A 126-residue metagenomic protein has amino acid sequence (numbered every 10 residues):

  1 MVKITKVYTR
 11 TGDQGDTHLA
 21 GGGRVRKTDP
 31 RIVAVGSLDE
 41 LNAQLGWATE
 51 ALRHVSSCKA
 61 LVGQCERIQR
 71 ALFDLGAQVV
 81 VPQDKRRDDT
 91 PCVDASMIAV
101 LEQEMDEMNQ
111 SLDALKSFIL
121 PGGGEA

Functional and structural regions predicted by a protein language model:
M1-A126: Phosphate/pyrophosphate-binding loop motifs in nucleotide- or prenyl diphosphate-using proteins
